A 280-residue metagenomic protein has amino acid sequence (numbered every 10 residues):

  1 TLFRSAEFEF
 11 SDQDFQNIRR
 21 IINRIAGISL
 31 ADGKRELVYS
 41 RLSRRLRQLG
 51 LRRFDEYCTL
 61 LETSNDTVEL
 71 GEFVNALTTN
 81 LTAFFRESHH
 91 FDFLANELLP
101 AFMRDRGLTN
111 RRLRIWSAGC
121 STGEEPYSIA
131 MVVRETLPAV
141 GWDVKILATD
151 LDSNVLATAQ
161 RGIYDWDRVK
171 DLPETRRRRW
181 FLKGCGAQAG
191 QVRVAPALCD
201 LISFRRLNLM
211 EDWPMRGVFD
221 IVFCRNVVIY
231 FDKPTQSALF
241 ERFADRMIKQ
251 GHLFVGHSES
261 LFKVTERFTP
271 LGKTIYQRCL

Functional and structural regions predicted by a protein language model:
F3-W116, F254-G256: Conserved AdoMet
A95, A130-R134, A244: A structural alpha-helix within SAM-dependent methyltransferase catalytic domains
L98, F102, V133-L137, I163: Active-site catalytic pocket residues across diverse enzymes, especially alpha/beta-hydrolases
N110-G123, K145-L147: Conserved class I S-adenosyl-L-methionine
A118, A139-F223, V227-A238, S260-F262 (+1 more regions): Extended basic-aromatic, gly/pro-enriched interface segments that bind polyanionic ligands
T122-A139: Conserved SAM-binding loop of SAM-dependent methyltransferases across substrates and taxa, primarily the Class I
S237-K249: A short glycine-rich, Lys/Arg-flanked "PGG" loop and its adjoining helix->strand segment in the class I
S258-L280: Class I S-adenosyl-L-methionine
